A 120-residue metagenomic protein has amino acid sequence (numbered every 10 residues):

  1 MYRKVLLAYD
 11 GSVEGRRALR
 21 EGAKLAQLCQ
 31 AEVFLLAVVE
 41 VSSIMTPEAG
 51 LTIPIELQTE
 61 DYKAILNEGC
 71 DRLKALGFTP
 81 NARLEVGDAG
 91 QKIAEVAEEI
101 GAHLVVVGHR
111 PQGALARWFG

Functional and structural regions predicted by a protein language model:
M1-T52, L76, N81: Small/aliphatic-rich secondary-structure junction motif
Y2, Q27, L35, D61-I65 (+2 more regions): Aromatic/pi-system hotspot detector in well-structured domains
G15, Y62, F119-G120: Short, conserved glycine- and acidic-residue-centered signature motifs in active-site or ligand-binding loops
A18, Y62-I65, A89: Hydrophobic alpha-helical membrane-association signature
T52-A64: A short acidic, glycine-rich active-site loop that binds or catalyzes chemistry on phosphate/adenosine moieties
L66-C70: A conserved short alpha-helical segment within the catalytic HATPase_c
D71-V105, Q112: Structural beta-alpha unit
V107-G120: Glycine-rich, Arg-bearing micro-motifs that act as flexible, cationic patches
